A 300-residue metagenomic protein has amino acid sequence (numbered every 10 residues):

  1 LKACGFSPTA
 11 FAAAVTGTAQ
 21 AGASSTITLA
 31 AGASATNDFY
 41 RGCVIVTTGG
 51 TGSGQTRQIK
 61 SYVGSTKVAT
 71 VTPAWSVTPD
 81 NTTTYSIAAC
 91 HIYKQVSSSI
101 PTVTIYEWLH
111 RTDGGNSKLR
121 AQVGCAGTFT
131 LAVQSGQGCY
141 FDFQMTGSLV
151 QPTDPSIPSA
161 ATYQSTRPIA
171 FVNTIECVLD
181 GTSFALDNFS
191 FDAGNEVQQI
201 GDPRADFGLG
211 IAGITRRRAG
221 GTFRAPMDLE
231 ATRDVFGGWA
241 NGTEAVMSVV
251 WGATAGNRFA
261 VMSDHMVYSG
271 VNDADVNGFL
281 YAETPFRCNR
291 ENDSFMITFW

Functional and structural regions predicted by a protein language model:
L1-W300: Signature of extracytoplasmic/envelope-associated structural regions
